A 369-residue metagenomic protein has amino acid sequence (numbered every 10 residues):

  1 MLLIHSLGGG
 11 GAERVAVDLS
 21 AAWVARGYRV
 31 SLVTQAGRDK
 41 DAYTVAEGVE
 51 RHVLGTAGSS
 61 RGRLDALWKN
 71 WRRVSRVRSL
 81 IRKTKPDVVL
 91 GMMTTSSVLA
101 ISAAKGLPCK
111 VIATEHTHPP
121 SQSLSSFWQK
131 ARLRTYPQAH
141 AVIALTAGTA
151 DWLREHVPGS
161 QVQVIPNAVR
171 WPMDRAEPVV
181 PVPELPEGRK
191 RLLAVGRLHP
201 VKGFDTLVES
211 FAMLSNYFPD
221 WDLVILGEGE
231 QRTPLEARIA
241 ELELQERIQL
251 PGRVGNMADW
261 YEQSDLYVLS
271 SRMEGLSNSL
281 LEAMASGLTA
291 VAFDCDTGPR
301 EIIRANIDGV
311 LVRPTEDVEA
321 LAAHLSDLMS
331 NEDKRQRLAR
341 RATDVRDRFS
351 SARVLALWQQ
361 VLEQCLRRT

Functional and structural regions predicted by a protein language model:
L2-G10, R14-D18, A22-L67, V164 (+1 more regions): N-terminal strand-loop element at the rim of the active site of nucleotide-sugar-dependent glycosyltransferases
E13-D18, K190, A194-N216, L223 (+2 more regions): A conserved mid-protein helix/loop that constitutes part of the nucleotide-sugar donor-binding site
G91-S97, E115: Short His-centered aromatic/hydrophobic patch
A139-M173: A short, active-site helix/loop in glycosyltransferases that binds the activated sugar's phosphate group
A240, R247, A320, D327 (+1 more regions): A short, well-ordered alpha-helix in the C-terminal region of glycosyltransferases
R253, R272: Aromatic "clamp/platform" in nucleotide-sugar-dependent glycosyltransferases that forms part of the donor/acceptor
T289-F293: Short hydrophobic beta-strand element within catalytic cores of glycosyltransferases and related nucleotide-activated
R300-S326, D333-K334: Change "using UDP/GDP/dTDP sugars" to "using nucleotide sugars
